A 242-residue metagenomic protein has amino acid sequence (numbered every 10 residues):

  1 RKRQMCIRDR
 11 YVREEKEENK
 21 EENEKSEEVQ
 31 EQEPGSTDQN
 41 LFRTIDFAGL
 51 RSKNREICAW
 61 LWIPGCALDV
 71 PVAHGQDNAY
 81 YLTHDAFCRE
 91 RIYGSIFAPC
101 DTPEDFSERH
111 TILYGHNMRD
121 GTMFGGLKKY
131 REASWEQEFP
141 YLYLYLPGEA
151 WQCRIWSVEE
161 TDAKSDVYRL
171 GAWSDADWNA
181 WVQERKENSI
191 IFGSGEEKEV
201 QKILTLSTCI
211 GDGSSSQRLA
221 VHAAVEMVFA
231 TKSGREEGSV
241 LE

Functional and structural regions predicted by a protein language model:
K2-I7: Short, small-residue-biased leader/transition segments that mark boundaries at the very start of proteins
K25-E56: N-terminal low-complexity, Pro/Thr/Ser-rich intrinsically disordered segments that act as propeptides or flexible
E56-I57, C66-P71, D77-Y80, R119-D120: Primarily extracytoplasmic ectodomains and periplasmic/lumenal surface modules that are beta-strand-rich
I57-A59, C66-L68, I92, R109-T111 (+4 more regions): Envelope-exposed proteins and targeting segments
P71-F87, G171, V221-E226: Short Gly/aromatic-enriched secondary-structure transition segments
F87-R169: Mid-length scaffold segments of soluble, non-membrane domains
L113-N117, K128, R154-T208: Surface-exposed beta-strand/loop segments enriched in Pro/Gly
E187-E242: Extracellular/periplasmic metallocenter environments
